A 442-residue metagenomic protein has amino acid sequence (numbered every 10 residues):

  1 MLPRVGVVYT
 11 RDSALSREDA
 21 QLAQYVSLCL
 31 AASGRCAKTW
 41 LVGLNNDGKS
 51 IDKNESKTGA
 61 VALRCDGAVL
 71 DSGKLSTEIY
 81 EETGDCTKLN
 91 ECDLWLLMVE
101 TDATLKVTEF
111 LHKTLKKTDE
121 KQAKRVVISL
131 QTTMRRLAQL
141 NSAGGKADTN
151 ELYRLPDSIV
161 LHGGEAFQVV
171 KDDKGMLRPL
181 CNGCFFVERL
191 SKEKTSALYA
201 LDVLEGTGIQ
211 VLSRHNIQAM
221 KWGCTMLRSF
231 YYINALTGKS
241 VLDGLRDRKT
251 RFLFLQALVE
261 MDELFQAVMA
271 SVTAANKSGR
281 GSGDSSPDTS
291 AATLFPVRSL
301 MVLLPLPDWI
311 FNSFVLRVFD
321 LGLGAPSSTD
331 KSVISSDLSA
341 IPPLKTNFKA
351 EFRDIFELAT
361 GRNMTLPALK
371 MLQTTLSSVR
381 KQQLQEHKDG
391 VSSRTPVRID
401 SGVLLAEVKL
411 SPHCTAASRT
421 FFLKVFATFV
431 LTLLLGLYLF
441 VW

Functional and structural regions predicted by a protein language model:
M1-T77, E81, V203, S418: NAD(P)+-binding Rossmann beta1-loop-alpha1 motif at the extreme N-terminus of oxidoreductases
L2-R4, D93, R125, G183: Nucleotide donor/acceptor-binding cores
G6, T39-W40, V126-I128, L161 (+2 more regions): A structural signal for isolated positions on well-ordered beta-strands in alpha/beta enzyme cores
Q21, K106, R135, T195 (+6 more regions): Conserved active-site and cofactor/substrate-binding residues in soluble primary-metabolism enzymes
R64, L255-W442: NAD(P)-dependent Rossmann-like dehydrogenase/reductase catalytic/cofactor-binding core
G73-M176: Rossmann-like NAD(P)(H) cofactor-binding subdomain of soluble oxidoreductases
R136-F230, A235-K239: Rossmann-fold dinucleotide-binding core
T195-F295: Active-site-lining helix/loop region of Rossmann-like oxidoreductase modules
